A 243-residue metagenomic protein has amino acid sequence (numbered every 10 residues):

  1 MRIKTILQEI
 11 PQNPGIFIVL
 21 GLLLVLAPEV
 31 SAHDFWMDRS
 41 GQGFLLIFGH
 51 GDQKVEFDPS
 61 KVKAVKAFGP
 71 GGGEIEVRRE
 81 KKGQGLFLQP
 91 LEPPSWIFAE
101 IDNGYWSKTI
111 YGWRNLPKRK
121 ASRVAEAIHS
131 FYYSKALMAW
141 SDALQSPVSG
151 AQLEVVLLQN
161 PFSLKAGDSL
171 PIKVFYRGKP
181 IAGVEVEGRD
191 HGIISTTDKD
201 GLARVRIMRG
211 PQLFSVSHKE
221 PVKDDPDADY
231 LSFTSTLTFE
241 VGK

Functional and structural regions predicted by a protein language model:
A32-F87: Start-of-domain marker
A32-G43, N115-S169, A228-K243: Beta-strand-rich domain onsets/edges
F57-K61, G178-G188: Short, ordered, surface-exposed loop/turn motifs in non-cytosolic proteins
V65-E74, V184-I194: Short amphipathic beta-strand segments in non-cytosolic proteins
E76-E80, I193-D198: Short beta-strand segments within Ig-like beta-sandwich modules, predominantly Fibronectin type-III
K82-G85, T197-G210: Glycine-centered loop-to-beta-strand initiation motif
D102-T109, P221-D225: Short acidic/polar inter-strand loop motif in beta-rich domains
